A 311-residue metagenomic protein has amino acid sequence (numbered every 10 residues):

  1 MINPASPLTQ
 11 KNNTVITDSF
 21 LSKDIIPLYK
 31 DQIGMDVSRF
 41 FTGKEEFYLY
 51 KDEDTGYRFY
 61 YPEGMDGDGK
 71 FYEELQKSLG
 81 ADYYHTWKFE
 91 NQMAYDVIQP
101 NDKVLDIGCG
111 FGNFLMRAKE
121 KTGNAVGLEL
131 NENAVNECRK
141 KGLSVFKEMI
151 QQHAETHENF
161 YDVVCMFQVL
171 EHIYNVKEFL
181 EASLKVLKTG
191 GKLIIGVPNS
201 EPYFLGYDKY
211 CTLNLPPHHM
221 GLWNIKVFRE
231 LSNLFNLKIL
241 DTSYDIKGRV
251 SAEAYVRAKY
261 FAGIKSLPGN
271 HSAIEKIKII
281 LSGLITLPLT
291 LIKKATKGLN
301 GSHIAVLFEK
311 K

Functional and structural regions predicted by a protein language model:
M1-F167, V176-L180, Y244-D245, E275 (+1 more regions): Conserved N-terminal segment of class I S-adenosyl-L-methionine
P7-V15, K226-Y244, I285: A SAM-dependent methyltransferase catalytic signature shared across enzymes that methylate proteins
S22-I26, G67, L240-S272, K276: Conserved catalytic loop of SAM-dependent methyltransferase domains
K23-P27, I195-G221, K226-L231: Short, glycine-/aromatic-enriched active-site segment of Class I SAM-dependent methyltransferases
K30-I33, Y72-L79, D208-P216, Y255-S266: Short glycine/proline- and charge-enriched loop/turn segments that cap or connect secondary-structure elements
Q168, H172, H219: Histidine-centered divalent metal-coordination motifs
K177-K192: A short glycine-rich, Lys/Arg-flanked "PGG" loop and its adjoining helix->strand segment in the class I
Y260-L307: Rossmann-like AdoMet/SAM-dependent catalytic core
